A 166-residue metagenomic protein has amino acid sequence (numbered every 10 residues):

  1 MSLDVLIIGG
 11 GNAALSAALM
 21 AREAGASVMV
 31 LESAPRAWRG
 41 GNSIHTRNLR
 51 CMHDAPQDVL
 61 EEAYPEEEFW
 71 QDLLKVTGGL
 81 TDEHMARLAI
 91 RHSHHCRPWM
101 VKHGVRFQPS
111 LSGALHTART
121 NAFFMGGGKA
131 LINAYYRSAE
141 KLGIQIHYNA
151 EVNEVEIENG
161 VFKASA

Functional and structural regions predicted by a protein language model:
M1, H45, G160: Structured loop/turn residues at beta-strand edges in well-structured enzyme cores
M1-A13, M29: Beta1/beta-strand and adjacent pyrophosphate-binding region of the FAD-binding site in flavoprotein oxidoreductases
A13-A14, L131: Catalytic-loop motifs flanking and including active-site residues across diverse enzymes
A17, E32-S33: Hydrophobic alpha-helical segments, principally membrane-spanning helices and signal/leader peptides
A18, R22: Gly/Ala-rich phosphate-binding loop of Rossmann-like dinucleotide-binding domains, activating on the conserved
A26-S27, S33-V155: Conserved N-terminal/central alpha/beta ligand/cofactor-binding core
E154-A166: Conserved beta-strand-loop-beta-strand element in the redox core of flavoprotein oxidoreductases
